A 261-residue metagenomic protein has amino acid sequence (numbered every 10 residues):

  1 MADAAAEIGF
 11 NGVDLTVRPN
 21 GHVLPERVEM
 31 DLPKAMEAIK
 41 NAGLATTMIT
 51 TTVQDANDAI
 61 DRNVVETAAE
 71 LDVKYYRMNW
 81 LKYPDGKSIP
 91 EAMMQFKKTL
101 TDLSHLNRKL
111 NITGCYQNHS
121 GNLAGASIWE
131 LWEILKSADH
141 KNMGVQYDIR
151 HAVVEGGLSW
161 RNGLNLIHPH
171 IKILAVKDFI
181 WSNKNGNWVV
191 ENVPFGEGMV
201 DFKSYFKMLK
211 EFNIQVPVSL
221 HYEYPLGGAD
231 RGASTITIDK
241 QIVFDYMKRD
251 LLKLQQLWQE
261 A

Functional and structural regions predicted by a protein language model:
M1-N11, I128-M143, Y147, V153-A261: Histidine-acidic metal/acid-base catalytic patches
A2-D3, P19, A38, V53-V145 (+1 more regions): Active-site acidic/histidine proton-transfer and metal-coordination neighborhood in alpha/beta enzyme cores
G12-D14, A45-T50, K74-R77, N111-C115 (+3 more regions): Structural preference for beta-strand elements that scaffold enzyme active sites
D14-E37, K87: Glycine-rich, proline-tolerant flexible connector loops at the mouths of alpha/beta enzymes
V17, V53, W80-Y83, I171 (+2 more regions): Residues that line or immediately flank small-molecule/substrate-binding pockets and catalytic motifs
R18-N20, A56, Y83, G121 (+4 more regions): Residue-level marker for beta-strand->alpha-helix junctions and adjacent short loops that shape enzyme
P19-L24, P84-I89, E155, K184 (+1 more regions): A short acidic, helix-capping loop that chelates divalent metal ions and anchors anionic groups
A38-A45: Short, structured active-site "lid" loops
